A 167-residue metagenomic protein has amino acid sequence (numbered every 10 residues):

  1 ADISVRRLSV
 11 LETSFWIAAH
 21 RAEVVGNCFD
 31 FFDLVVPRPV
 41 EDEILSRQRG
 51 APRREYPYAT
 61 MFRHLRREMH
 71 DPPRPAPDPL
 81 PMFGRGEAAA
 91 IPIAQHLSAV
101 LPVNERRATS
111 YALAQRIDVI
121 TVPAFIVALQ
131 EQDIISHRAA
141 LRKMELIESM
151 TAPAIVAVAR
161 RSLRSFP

Functional and structural regions predicted by a protein language model:
A1-A99, R106, A114-I117, R138 (+2 more regions): Active-site-proximal, substrate-binding regions of enzyme catalytic domains and RNA-binding/basic surfaces
R106-R107, A124: Short, ordered loop/turn segments at secondary-structure junctions
Y111: Active-site/pore-lining binding-face segments in mid-to-C-terminal subdomains
I120-I135: Long, charge-dense
